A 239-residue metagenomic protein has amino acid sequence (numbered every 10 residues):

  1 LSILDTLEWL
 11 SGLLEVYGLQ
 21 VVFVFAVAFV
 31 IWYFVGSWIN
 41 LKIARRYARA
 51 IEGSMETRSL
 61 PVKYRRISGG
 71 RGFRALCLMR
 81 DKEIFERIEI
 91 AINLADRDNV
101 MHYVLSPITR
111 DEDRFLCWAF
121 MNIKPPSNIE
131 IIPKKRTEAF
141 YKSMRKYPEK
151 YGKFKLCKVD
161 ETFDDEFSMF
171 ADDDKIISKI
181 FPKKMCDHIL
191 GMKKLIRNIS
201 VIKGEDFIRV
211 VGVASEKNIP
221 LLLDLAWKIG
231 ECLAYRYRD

Functional and structural regions predicted by a protein language model:
L1-L14: Short, strongly hydrophobic alpha-helical membrane anchors
L10, Y33-R110: N-terminal topogenic membrane-targeting module
S11-Q20, K194: Short, functional N-terminal and low-complexity linear motifs
L19-V35: Single-pass alpha-helical transmembrane signal-anchor segments
T57-G69, K194-G204, Y237-D239: Short glycine-rich, low-complexity/disordered patches
E83-P220: Structured extramembrane domains adjacent to transmembrane segments
L222-D239: Extracytoplasmic/luminal low-complexity segments enriched in Pro/Gly and acidic/polar residues that act as flexible
